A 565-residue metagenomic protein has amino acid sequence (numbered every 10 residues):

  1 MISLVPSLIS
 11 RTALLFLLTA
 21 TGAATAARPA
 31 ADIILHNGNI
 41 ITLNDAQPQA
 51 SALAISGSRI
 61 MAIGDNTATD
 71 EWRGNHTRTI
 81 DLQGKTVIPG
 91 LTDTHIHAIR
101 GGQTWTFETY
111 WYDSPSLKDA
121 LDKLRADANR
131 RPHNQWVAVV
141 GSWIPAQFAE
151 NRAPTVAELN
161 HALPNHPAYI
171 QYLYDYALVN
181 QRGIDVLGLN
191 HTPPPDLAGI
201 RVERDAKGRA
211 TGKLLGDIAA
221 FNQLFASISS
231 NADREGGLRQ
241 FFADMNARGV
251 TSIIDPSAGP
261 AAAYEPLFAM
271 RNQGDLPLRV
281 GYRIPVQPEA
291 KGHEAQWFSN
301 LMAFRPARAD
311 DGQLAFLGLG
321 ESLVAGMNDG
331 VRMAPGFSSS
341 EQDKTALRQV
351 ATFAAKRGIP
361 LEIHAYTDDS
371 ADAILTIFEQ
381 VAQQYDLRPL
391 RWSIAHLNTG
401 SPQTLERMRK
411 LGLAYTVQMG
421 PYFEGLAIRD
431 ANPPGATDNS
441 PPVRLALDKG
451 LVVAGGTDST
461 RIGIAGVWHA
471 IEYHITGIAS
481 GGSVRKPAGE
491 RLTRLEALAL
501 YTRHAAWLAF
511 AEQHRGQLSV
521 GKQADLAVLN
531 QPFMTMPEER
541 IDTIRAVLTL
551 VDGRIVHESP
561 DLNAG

Functional and structural regions predicted by a protein language model:
M1-A13: Bacterial N-terminal signal peptides that target proteins for export
T21-G22: N-terminal signal peptide c-region/cleavage motif recognized by signal peptidases
R28-H36, I41, D45-S299, R308 (+5 more regions): Divalent metal-binding segments
L53, R201-R204, A546-V551, V556: Active-site and channel-lining beta-strand-loop segments that bind or position nucleotide-derived/phosphorylated
A62-I63, V139, L526-L529, E558: A generic structural signal for residues embedded in beta-strands
T352-E362, Y366-W392, L397, P402-E406 (+4 more regions): His/Asp/Glu-enriched, well-ordered alpha-helical/loop segment that forms or immediately abuts the divalent-metal
A414: Ligand-binding beta-strand-loop-alpha-helix segment within the catalytic cores of soluble metabolic enzymes
S559-G565: Extracellular/periplasmic ectodomains of large secreted or surface enzymes and adhesion receptors
